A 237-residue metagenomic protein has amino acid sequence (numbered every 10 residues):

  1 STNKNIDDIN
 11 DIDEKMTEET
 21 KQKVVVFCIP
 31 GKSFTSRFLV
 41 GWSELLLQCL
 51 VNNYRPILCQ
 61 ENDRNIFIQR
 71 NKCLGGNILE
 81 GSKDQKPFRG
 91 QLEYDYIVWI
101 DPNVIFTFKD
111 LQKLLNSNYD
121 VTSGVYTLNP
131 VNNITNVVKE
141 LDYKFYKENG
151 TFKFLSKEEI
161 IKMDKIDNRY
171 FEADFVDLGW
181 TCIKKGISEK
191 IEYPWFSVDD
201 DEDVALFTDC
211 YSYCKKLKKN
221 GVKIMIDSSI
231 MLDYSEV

Functional and structural regions predicted by a protein language model:
S1-D63: N-proximal low-complexity "stem/linker" segments adjacent to membrane-targeting elements
L50-V51, L115, K218: Anion (oxyanion) recognition and catalysis
I57-N65, I226-S235: Acidic carboxylate-rich catalytic motifs and surrounding loops in phosphoryl-/glycosyl-chemistry enzymes
I66-G90, C214: Short, conserved alpha-helix that lines the donor NDP-sugar binding/gating region of sugar-transfer enzymes
D84-I105: Short beta-strand-to-loop acidic/aromatic patch adjacent to the donor-nucleotide binding site
N103, D120, K223: Residue-level detector of anion-binding/catalytic polar loops
T107-V198: Conserved catalytic core of nucleotide-sugar-dependent glycosyltransferases
E202-L206, C210-Y234: Catalytic donor-sugar/metal-binding loop of nucleotide-sugar-dependent glycosyltransferases
